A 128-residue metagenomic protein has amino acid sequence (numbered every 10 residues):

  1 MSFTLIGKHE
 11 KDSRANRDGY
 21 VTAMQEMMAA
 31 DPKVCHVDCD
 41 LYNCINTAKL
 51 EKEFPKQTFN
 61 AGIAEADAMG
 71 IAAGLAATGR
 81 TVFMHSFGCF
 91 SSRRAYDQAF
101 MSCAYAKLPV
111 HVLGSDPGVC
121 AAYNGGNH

Functional and structural regions predicted by a protein language model:
M1-H128: Thiamine diphosphate
